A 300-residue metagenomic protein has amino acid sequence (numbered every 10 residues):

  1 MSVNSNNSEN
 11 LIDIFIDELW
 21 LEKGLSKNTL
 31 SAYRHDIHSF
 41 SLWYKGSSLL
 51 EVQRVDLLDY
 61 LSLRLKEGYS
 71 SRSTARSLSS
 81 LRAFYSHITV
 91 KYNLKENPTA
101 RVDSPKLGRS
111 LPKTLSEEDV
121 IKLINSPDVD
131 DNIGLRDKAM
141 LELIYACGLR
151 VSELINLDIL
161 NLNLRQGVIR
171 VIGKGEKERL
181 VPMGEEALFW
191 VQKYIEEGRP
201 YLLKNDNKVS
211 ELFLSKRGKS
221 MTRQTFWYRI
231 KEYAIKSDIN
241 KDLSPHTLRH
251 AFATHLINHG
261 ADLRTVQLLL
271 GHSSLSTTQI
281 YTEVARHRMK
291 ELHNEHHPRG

Functional and structural regions predicted by a protein language model:
M1-G300: Conserved catalytic core of the tyrosine transesterase superfamily
